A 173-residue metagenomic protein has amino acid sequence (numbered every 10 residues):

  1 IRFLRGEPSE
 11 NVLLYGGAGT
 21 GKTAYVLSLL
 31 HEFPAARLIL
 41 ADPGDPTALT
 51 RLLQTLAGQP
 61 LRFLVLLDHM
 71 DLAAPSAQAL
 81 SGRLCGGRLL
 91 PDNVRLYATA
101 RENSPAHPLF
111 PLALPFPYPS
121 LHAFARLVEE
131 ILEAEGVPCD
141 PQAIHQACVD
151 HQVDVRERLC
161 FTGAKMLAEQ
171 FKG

Functional and structural regions predicted by a protein language model:
I1-E10: Pre-Walker A (pre-P-loop) alpha-helix and adjacent loop at the N terminus of AAA/AAA+ ATPase modules, a conserved
E10-L13, R62-L64: Residue-level preference for the first positions of well-ordered beta-strands
N11-I39: Walker A/P-loop
E32-L61, L72-A74: AAA+/P-loop NTPase substrate/partner-engagement loops
P34-R37, L61-R62, P91-V94, P108-L112: Short glycine-/polar-rich loops that comprise or flank the Walker A/P-loop and associated switch/sensor motifs
Q54-G58, D71-S104: Conserved catalytic/switch belt of AAA+ P-loop NTPases
A113, P117-G173: C-terminal alpha-helical "lid" subdomain
